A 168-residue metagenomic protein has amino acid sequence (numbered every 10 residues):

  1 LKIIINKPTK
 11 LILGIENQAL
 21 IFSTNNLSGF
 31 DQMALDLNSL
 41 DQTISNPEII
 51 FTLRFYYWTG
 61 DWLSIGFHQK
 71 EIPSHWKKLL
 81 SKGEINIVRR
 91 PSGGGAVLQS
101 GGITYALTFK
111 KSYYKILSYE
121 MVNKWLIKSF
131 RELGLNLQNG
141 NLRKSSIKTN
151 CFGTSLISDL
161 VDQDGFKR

Functional and structural regions predicted by a protein language model:
K2-S74, K78, K82, N86-R90 (+3 more regions): Active-site loop/lid in soluble adenylation, ligation, and acyl-transfer enzymes
L35, G101, V122: Catalytic-loop motifs flanking and including active-site residues across diverse enzymes
D61, G101, L156: Residues that flank catalytic or metal-binding motifs in active/ligand-binding sites
L63-I65, V97-Q99, D162, F166-R168: Short hydrophobic-aromatic micro-motifs
K82-G83, Y105, I116-L117: Short, charged/polar low-complexity linear motifs in solvent-exposed/disordered segments
P91-K110: Residues forming anionic-ligand binding surfaces in small-molecule and nucleic-acid pockets of primarily soluble enzymes
F109-R168: Catalytic beta-strand/loop module used to bind and position nucleotide/cofactor moieties in cofactor-attachment
